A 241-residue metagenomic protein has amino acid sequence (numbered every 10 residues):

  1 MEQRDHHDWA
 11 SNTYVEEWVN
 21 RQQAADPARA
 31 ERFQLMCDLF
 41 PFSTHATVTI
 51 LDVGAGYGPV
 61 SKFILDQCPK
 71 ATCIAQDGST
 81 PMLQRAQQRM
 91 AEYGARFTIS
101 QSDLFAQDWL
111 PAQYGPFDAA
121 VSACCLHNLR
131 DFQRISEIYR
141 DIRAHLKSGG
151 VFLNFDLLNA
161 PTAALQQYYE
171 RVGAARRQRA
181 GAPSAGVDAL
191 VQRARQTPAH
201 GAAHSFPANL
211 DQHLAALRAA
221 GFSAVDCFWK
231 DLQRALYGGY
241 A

Functional and structural regions predicted by a protein language model:
M1-H45, V60: Conserved class I S-adenosyl-L-methionine
L51, S61-Q107: Class I SAM-dependent methyltransferase SAM/SAH-binding core
Y57: Conserved SAM/SAH-binding loop
V121: A conserved beta-strand element that flanks and buttresses the S-adenosyl-L-methionine
S136-S148: A short glycine-rich, Lys/Arg-flanked "PGG" loop and its adjoining helix->strand segment in the class I
G149-D156: Conserved beta-strand signature within the Rossmann-like core of class I S-adenosyl-L-methionine
L157-A220: C-terminal alpha-helical "lid/dimerization" subdomain adjacent to the S-adenosyl-L-methionine
S223-A241: Core SAM-dependent methyltransferase catalytic element
